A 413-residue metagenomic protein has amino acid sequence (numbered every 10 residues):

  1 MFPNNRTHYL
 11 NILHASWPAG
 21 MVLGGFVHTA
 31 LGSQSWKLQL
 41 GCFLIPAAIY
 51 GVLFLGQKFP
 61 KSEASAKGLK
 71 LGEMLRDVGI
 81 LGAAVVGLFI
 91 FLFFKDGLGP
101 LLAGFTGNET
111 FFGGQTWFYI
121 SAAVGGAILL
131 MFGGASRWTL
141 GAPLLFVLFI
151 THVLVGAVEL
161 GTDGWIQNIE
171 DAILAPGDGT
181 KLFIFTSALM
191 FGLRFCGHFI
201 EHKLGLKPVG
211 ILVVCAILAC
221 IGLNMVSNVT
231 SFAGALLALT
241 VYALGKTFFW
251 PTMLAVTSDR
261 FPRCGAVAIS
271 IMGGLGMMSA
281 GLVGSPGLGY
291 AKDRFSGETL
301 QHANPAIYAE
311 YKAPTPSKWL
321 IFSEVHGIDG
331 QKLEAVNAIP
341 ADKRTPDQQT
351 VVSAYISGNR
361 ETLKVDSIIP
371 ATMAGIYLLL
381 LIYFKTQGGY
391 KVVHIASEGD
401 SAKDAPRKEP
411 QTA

Functional and structural regions predicted by a protein language model:
M1-P3, F248-F261: Intracellular juxtamembrane helix-capping segments at the cytosolic ends of symmetry-related transmembrane helices
N5-G32, S270-K292: Glycine-rich segments within core transmembrane alpha-helices of 12-TM secondary carriers
I12-V124: Helix-loop-helix hairpin linking two adjacent transmembrane segments in secondary transporters
G79-F118, G133-I184, G281-R294: Extracytoplasmic gate region of multi-pass secondary transporters
G97-E109, G284-S367, S401-A413: Low-complexity, proline/glycine-enriched hydrophobic segments characteristic of transmembrane helices
L193-K207: Helix-to-loop junctions at the C-terminal end of transmembrane segments in multipass secondary transporters
G210-N224: Structural signature of the two symmetry-related core transmembrane helices
S227-A238: Helix-loop junctions at membrane interfaces in 12-TM secondary transporters
